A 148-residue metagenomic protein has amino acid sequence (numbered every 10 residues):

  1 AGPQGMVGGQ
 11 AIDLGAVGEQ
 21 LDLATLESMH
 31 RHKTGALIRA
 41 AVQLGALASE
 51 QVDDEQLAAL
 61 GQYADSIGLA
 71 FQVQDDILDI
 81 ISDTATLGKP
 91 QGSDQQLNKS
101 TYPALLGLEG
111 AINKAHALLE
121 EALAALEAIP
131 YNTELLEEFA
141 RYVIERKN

Functional and structural regions predicted by a protein language model:
A1-N148: All-alpha prenyltransferase/terpene-synthase fold signal
